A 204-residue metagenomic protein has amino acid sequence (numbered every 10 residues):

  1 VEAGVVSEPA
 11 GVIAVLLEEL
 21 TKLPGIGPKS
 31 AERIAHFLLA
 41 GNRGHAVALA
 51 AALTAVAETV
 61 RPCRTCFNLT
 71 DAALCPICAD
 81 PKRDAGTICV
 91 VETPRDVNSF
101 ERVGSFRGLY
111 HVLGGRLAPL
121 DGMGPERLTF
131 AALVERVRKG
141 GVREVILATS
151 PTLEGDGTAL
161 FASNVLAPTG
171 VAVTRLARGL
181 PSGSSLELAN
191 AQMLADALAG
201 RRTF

Functional and structural regions predicted by a protein language model:
G4-P24: Extended, structured, electrostatic nucleic-acid-contact surfaces
V5, V15, R107, V134-I146 (+1 more regions): Long C-terminal interaction/binding lobes of large macromolecular proteins
A31, A79-T149: Extended interfacial segments that mediate partner engagement and assembly in macromolecular machines
V56-T59, D71: Short metal-coordination and nucleic-acid-contact micro-motifs, chiefly zinc-binding Cys/His arrays
C63-C66, C75-C78: Short cysteine-rich clusters marking metal-coordination/redox-active sites
N68-A72, R83: Short functional micro-motifs and their immediate structural scaffolds
